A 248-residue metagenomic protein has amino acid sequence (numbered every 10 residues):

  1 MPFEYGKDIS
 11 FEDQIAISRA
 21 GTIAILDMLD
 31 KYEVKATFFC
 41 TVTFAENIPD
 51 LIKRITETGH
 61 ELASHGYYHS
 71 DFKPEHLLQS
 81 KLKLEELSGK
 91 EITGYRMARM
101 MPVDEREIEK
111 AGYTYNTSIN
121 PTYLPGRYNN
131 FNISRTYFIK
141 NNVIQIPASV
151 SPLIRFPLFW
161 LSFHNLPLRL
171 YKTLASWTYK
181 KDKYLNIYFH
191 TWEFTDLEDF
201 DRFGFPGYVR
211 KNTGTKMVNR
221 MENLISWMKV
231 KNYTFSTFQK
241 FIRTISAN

Functional and structural regions predicted by a protein language model:
M1-P147, S151, L170-N248: Catalytic alpha-helical scaffold of carbohydrate-active enzymes acting on polysaccharides/glycoconjugates
E12-D13, R155-N165: Surface-exposed cleft-lining segments at the edges of enzyme active sites
